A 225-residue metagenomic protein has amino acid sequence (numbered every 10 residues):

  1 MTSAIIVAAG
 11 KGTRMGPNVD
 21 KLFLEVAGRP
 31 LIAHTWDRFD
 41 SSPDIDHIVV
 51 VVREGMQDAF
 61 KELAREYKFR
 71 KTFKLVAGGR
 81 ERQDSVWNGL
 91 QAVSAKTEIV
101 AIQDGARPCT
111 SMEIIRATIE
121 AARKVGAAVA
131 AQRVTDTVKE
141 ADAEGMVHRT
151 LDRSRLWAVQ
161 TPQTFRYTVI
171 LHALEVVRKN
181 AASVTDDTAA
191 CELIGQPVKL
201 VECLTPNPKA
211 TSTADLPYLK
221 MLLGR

Functional and structural regions predicted by a protein language model:
T2, T72-K74, L156: Short, conserved active-site loop motifs that form the nucleotide-linked donor/cofactor pocket
T2-Q57: N-terminal glycine-rich phosphate-binding loop and ensuing alpha1 helix
I6, I32, G89, Q103-D104 (+3 more regions): Residue-level signal for inorganic ion chemistry
E25, C109, T150, T164 (+1 more regions): Short aromatic/basic micro-patch
A33-T97, R178-N180: Conserved N-terminal catalytic core of the sugar/cofactor nucleotidyltransferase
E81-A143, Q160: Conserved beta-loop-beta/alpha segment of the NTase-like Rossmann-fold superfamily that binds/positions NTPs
E140-Q163: Short, flexible, basic/aromatic active-site loop/helix in glycosyltransferases
W157-R225: Conserved alpha/beta core of the MobA/IspD/sugar-nucleotide pyrophosphorylase nucleotidyltransferase superfamily
